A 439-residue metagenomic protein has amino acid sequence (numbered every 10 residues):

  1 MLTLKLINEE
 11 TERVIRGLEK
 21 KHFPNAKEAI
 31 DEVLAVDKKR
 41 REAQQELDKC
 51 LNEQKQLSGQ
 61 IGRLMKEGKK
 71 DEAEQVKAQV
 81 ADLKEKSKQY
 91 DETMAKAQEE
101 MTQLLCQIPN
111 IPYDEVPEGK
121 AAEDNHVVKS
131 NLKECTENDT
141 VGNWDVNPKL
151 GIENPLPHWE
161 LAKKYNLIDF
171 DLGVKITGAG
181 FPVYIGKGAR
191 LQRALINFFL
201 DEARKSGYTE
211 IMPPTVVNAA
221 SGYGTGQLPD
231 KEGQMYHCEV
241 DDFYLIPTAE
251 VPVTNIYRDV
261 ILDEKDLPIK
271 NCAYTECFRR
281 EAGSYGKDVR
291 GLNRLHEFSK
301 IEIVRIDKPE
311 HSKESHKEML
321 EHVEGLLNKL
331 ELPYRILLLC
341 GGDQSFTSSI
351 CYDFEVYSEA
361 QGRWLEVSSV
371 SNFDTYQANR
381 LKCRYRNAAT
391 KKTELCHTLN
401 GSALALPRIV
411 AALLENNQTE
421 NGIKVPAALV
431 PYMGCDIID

Functional and structural regions predicted by a protein language model:
M1-N143: N-terminal alpha-helical targeting/anchoring segments
K27, E134-D439: TRNA-recognition modules of translation machinery and tRNA-sensing kinases, especially anticodon-binding
